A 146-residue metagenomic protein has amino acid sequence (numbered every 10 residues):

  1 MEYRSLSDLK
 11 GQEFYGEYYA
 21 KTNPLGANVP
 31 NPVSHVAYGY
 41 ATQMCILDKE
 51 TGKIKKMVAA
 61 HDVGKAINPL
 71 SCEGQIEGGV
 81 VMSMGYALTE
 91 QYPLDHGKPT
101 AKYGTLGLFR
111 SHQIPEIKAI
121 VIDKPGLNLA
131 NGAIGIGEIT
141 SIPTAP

Functional and structural regions predicted by a protein language model:
M1-P146: C-terminal catalytic domains of large/alpha subunits in multi-subunit enzymes
